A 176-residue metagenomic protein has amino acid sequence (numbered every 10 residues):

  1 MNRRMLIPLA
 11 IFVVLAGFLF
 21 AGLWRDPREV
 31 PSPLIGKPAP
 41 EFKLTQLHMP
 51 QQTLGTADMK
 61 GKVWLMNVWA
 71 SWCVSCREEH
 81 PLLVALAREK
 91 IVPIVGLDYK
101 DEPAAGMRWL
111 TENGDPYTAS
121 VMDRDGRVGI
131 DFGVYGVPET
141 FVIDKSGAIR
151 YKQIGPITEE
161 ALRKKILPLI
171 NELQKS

Functional and structural regions predicted by a protein language model:
M1-T45, S176: N-terminal targeting signals for export/organelle localization
R4-M5, R77-E78, V134: Hydrophobic alpha-helical transmembrane segments of integral membrane proteins, especially lipid-exposed positions
W24-D26, T45-Q51, S120-D123: Short gly/ser/thr-rich secondary-structure transition/capping motifs
P38, K62-W64, V68-W72, G136: Short pre-active-site segment immediately N-terminal to redox-active cysteine/selenocysteine motifs in thiol-based
F42-W64: A short beta-strand-turn-helix
L65-N67, G96, V142: Hydrophobic beta-strand core positions in alpha/beta domains
R77-G114, R124-I130: Structural microenvironment flanking redox-active thiols in thiol-disulfide oxidoreductases
T111-P116, D123-Q174: Thiol/disulfide oxidoreductase modules built on the thioredoxin-like
